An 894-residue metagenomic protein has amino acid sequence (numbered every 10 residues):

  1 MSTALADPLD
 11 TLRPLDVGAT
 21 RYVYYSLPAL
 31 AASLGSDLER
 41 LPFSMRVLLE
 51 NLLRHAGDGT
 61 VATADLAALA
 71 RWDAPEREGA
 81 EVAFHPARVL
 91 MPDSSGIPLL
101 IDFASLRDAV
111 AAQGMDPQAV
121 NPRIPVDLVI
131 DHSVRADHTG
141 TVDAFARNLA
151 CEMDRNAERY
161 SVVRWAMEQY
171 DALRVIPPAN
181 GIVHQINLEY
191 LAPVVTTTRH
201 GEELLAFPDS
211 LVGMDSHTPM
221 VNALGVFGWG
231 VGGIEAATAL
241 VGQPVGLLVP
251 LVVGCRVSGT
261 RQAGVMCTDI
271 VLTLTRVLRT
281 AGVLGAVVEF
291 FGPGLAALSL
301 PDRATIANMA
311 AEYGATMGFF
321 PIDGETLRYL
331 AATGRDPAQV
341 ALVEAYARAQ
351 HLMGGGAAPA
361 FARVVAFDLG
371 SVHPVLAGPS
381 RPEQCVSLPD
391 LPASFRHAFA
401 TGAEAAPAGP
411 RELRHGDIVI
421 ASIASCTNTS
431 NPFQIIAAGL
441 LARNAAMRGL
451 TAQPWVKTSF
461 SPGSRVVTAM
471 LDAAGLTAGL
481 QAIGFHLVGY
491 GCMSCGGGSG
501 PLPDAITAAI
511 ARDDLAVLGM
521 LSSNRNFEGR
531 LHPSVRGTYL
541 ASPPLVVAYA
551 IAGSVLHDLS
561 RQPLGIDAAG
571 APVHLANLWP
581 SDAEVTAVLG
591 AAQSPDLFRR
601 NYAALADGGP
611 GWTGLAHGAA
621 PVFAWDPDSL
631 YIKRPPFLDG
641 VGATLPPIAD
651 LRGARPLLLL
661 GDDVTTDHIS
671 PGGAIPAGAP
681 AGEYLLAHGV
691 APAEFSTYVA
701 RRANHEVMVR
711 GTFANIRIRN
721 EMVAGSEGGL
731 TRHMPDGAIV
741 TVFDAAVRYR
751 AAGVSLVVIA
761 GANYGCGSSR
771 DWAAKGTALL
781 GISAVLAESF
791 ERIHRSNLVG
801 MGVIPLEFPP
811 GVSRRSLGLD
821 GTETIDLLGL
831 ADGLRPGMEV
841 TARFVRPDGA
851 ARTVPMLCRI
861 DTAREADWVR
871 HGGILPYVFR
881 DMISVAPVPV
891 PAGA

Functional and structural regions predicted by a protein language model:
S2-C151, L298-D336, P627-S670, I675-P676 (+1 more regions): N-terminal amphipathic, basic-rich helices that act as targeting or association modules
G57-V257, D269-L272, P374-A377, R396-F485 (+10 more regions): Long, structured ligand/cofactor-binding scaffold of large enzymes
H85, F103-E158, E289, L295-G402 (+5 more regions): Terminal amphipathic helices with adjacent charged low-complexity linkers/tails
M91-G96, F290-A297, T316, E325-T333 (+2 more regions): Conserved short loop/turn motifs at secondary-structure junctions
H200-A347, M353, A437, A442-P454 (+3 more regions): Mobile "lid/hinge" segments at catalytic clefts and subdomain interfaces of large enzymes
S258, F291-L298, N524, A746-V747 (+1 more regions): Extracellular/luminal Protease-associated
D567-E584, R795-W868: Acidic, glycine-rich flexible loop/linker segments
